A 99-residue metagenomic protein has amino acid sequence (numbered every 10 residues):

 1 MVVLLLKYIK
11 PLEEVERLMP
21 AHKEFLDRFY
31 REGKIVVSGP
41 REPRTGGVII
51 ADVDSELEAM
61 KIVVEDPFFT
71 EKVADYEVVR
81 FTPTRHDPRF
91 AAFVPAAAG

Functional and structural regions predicted by a protein language model:
M1-G99: Conserved, structured core segments of small domains
